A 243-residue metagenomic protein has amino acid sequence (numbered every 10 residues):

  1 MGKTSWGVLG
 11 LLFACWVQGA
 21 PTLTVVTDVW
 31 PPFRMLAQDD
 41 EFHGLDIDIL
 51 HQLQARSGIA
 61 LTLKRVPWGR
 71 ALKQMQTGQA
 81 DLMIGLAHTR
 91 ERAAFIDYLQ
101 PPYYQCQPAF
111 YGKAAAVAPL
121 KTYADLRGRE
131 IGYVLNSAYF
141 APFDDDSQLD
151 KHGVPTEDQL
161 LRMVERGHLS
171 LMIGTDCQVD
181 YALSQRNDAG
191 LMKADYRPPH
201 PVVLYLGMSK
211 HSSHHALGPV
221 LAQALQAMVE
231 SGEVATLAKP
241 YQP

Functional and structural regions predicted by a protein language model:
A14-V17: N-terminal signal peptide c-region/cleavage motif recognized by signal peptidases
A20-F95, G153: Extracytoplasmic small-molecule ligand-binding "clamshell" domains of the periplasmic binding protein/Venus flytrap
T27-V29, Q105-P108, S184-A222: Periplasmic-binding protein-like
G44-R56, V117, A124, R129 (+2 more regions): Extended ligand-binding regions for polar small-molecule ligands
H51, L63-D125, N136-A138, M192-P199: Acidic, polar ligand-binding/catalytic clefts
A60, A138-Q148, H152, G190-L191 (+1 more regions): Ligand-binding clefts/hinges and TM-proximal coupling segments of bilobed small-molecule sensing domains
A60-P67, L149-T156, L160-M163, A194-Y196: Short beta-strand-to-loop elements that line the ligand-binding cleft of bilobed periplasmic-binding protein-like
G69-D81, D158-Q178, Q185-R186: Short helices/loops that flank or line small-molecule/ion binding pockets
